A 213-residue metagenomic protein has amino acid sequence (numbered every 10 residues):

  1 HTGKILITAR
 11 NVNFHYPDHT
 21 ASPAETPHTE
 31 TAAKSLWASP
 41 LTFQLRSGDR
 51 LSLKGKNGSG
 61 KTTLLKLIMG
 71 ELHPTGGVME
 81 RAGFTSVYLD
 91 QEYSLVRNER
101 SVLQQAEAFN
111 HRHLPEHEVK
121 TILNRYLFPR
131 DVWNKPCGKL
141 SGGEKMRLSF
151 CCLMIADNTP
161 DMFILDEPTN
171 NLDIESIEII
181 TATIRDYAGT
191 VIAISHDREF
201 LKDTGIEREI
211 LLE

Functional and structural regions predicted by a protein language model:
T2-E213: ABC ATP-binding cassette signature C-motif
